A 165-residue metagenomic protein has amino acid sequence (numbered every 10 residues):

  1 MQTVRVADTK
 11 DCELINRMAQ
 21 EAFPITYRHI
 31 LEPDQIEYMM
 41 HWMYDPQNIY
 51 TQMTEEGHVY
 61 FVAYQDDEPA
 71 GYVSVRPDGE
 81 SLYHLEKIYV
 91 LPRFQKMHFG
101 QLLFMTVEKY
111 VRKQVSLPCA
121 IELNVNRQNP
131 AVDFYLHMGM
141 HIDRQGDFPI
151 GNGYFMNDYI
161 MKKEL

Functional and structural regions predicted by a protein language model:
Q2, V6-C12, R17-R93, F104-Q114 (+2 more regions): Acetyl-CoA-dependent GNAT
W42, M97, Y154: Flexible, glycine- and charge-enriched loops at secondary-structure boundaries
E68, L91-M105, P118, N126-D133 (+1 more regions): Conserved glycine-rich acetyl-CoA-binding loop
L117-V132, L136-L165: C-terminal "cap" of GNAT-fold acetyltransferases
